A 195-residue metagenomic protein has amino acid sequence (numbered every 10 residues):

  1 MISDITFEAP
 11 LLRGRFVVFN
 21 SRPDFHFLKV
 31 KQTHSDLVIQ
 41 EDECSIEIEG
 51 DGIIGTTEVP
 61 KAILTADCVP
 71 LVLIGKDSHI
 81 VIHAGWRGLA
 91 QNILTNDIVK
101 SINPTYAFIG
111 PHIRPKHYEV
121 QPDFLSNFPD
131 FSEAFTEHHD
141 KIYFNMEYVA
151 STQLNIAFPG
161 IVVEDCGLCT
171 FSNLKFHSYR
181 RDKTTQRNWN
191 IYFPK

Functional and structural regions predicted by a protein language model:
M1-K195: Active-site microenvironment for binding and transforming phosphate-containing groups
